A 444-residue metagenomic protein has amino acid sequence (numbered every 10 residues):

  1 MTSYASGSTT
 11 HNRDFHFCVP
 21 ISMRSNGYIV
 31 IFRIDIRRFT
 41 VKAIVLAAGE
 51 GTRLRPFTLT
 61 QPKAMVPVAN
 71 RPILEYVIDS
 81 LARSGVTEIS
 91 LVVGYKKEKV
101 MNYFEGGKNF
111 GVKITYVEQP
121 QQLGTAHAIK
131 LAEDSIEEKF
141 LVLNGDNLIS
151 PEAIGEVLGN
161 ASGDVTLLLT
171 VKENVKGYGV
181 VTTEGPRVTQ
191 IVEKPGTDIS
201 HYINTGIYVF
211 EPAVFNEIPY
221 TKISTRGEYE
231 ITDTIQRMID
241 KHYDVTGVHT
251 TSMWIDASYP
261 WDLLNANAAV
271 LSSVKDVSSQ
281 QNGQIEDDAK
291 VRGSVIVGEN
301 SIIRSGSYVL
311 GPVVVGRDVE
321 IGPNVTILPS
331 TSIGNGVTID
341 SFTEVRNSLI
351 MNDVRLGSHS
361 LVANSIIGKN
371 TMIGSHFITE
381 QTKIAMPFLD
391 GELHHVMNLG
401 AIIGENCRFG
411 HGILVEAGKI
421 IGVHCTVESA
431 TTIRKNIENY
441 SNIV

Functional and structural regions predicted by a protein language model:
T9-N12, N26: Intrinsic low-complexity, disordered N-terminal segments enriched in polar/charged/small residues
I31-V45, P67, R71-L143: Conserved N-terminal catalytic core of the sugar/cofactor nucleotidyltransferase
R37, D340-V444: Glycine-rich hexapeptide-repeat left-handed beta-helix
R37-L59: N-terminal nucleotide-binding beta1-loop-alpha1 segment
M101, E105, N109-G185, E217-P219: Conserved beta-loop-beta/alpha segment of the NTase-like Rossmann-fold superfamily that binds/positions NTPs
L141, L158-G159, R187-K275: Catalytic-core segments of class I nucleotidyltransferases/pyrophosphorylases that form NMP-activated intermediates
R237-S330: Extended, small-residue-rich solenoid/repeat segments and analogous flexible loops that form exposed scaffolds
